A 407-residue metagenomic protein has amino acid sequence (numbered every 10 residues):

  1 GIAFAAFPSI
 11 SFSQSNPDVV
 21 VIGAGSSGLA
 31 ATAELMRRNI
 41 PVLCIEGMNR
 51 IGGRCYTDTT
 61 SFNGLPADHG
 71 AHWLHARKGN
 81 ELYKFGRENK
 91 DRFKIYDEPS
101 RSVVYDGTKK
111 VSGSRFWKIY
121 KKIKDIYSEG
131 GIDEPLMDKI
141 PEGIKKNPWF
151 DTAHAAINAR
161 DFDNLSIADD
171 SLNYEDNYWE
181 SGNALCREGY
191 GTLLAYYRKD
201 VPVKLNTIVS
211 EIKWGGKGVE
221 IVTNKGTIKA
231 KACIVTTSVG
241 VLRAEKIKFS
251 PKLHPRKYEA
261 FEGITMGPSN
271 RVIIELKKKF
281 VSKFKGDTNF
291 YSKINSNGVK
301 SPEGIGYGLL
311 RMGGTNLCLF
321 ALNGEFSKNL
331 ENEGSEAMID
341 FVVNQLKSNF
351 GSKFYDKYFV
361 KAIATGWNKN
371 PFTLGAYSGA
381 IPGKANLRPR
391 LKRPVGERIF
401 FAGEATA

Functional and structural regions predicted by a protein language model:
I2-A407: FAD-dinucleotide binding site
